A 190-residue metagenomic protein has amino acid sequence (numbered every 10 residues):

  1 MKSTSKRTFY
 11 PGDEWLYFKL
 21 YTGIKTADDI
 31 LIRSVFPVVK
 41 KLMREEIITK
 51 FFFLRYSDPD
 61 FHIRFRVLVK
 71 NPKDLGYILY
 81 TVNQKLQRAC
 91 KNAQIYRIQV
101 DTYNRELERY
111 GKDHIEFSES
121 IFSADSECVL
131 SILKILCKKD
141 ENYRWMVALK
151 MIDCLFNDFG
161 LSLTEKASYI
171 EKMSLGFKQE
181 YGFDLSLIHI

Functional and structural regions predicted by a protein language model:
M1-D13, K19: Extended low-complexity, compositionally biased segments
E14-L16, F61-I63: Short amphipathic alpha-helical segments
Y21, K25, P37-M43, I47-D58 (+1 more regions): Internal, hydrophobic cores of structured domains that mediate oligomerization or house catalytic pockets within large
T26-L31: Short N-terminal binding/cap micro-motifs at the start of the first secondary-structure element
I32-F36: Short amphipathic alpha-helical segment that frequently serves as the phosphate-/nucleotide-binding helix
I188-I190: Conserved small/polar residues in nucleotide/adenosyl-binding loops
